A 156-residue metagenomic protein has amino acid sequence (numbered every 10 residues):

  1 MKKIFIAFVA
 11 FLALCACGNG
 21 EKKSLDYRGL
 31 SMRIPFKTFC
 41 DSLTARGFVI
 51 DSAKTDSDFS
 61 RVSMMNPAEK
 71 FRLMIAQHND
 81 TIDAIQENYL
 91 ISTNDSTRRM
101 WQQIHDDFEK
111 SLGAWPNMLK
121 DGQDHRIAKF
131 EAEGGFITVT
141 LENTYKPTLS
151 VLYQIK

Functional and structural regions predicted by a protein language model:
M1-I4: Positively charged n-region of N-terminal signal peptides that target proteins for export
L14-A16: C-terminal motif of bacterial Sec signal peptides marking the signal peptidase cleavage site
G18-G20: Bacterial signal peptide processing site
Y27-S42, D95-H105: Secreted/surface-exposed cysteine- and glycine-rich disulfide frameworks
I34-P67: Post-signal-peptide N-terminal segment of Sec-exported extracytoplasmic proteins
E69-R126: Long, charged/polar, surface-exposed segments that mediate recognition or autoinhibition
K129, G135-Y145: Short, exposed beta-strand-loop hairpins at the edges of beta-sheets in extracellular/periplasmic proteins
T144-K156: Short, low-complexity, Pro/Ser/Thr/Gly-rich segments in the mature regions of secreted, periplasmic
